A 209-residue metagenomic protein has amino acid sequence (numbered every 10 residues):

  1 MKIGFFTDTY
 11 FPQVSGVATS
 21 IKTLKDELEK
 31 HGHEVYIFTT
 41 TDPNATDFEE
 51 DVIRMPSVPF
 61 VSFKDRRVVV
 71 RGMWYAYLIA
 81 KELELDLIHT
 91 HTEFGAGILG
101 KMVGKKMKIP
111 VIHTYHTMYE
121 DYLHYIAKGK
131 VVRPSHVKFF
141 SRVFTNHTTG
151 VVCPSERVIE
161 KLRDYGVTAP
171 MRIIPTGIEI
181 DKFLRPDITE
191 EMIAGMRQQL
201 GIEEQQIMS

Functional and structural regions predicted by a protein language model:
M1-P56: N-terminal subdomain of nucleotide-sugar transferases
I3, L87, G104-L123, V152: Active-site proximal beta-strand in glycosyltransferases
V17-S20, T40, H91, V151-S155 (+1 more regions): Replace "coordinates the UDP/GDP/TDP-sugar" with "coordinates nucleotide-activated sugar donors
I53-P56, F139-M192, I202: Donor nucleotide-sugar binding/catalytic pocket of nucleotide-sugar-dependent glycosyltransferases
V61-L87, A96-M102, K106, F139: An amphipathic, basic-hydrophobic alpha-helix
H91-A96, Y115: Short His-centered aromatic/hydrophobic patch
P110-I112, D121-V143, I188-M192: Nucleotide-sugar donor phosphate/pyrophosphate-binding loop at the beta->alpha transition of glycosyltransferases
A194, G201-S209: Conserved donor-binding/catalytic core segment of Leloir-type glycosyltransferases
